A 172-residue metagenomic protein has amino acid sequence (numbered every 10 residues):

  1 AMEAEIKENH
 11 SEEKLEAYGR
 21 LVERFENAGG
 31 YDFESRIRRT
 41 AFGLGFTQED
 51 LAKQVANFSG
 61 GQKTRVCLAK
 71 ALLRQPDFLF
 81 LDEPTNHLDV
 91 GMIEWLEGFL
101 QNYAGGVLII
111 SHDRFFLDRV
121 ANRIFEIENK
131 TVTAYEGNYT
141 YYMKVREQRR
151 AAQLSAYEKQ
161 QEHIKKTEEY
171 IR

Functional and structural regions predicted by a protein language model:
A1-K159: ABC ATP-binding cassette signature C-motif
E158, E162-R172: Short cytosolic helices in intracellular loops of multi-pass membrane proteins
